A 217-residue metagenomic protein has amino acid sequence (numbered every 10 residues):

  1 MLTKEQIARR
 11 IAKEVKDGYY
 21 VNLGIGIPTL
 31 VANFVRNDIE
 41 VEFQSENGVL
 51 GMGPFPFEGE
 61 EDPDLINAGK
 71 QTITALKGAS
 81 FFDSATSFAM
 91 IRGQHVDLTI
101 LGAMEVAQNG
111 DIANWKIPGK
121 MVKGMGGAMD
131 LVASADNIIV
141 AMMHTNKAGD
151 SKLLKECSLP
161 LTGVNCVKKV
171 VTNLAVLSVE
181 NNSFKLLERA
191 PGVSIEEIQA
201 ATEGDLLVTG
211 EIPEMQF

Functional and structural regions predicted by a protein language model:
M1-L76: N-terminal active-site beta-alpha-beta segment that forms phosphate/nucleotide-binding and substrate-recognition loops
T3-Q6, F57-F217: Conserved phosphate- and dinucleotide-binding cores of soluble alpha/beta proteins, encompassing both enzyme active
